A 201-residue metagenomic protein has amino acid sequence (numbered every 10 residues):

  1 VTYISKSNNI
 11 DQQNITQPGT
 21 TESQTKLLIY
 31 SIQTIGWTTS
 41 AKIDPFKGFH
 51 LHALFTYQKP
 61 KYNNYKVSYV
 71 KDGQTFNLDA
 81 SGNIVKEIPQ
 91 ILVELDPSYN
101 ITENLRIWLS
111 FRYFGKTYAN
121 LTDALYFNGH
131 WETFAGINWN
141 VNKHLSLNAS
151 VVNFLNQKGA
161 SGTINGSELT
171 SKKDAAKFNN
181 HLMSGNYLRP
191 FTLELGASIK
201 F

Functional and structural regions predicted by a protein language model:
T2-S7, S23-T117: Gram-negative outer-membrane beta-barrel transporters
D11-K26, N63-G82, S161-S184: Solvent-exposed loop segments that connect transmembrane elements
H50, G82-F201: Conserved C-terminal beta-signal and adjacent last beta-strands/turns of outer-membrane beta-barrel proteins
